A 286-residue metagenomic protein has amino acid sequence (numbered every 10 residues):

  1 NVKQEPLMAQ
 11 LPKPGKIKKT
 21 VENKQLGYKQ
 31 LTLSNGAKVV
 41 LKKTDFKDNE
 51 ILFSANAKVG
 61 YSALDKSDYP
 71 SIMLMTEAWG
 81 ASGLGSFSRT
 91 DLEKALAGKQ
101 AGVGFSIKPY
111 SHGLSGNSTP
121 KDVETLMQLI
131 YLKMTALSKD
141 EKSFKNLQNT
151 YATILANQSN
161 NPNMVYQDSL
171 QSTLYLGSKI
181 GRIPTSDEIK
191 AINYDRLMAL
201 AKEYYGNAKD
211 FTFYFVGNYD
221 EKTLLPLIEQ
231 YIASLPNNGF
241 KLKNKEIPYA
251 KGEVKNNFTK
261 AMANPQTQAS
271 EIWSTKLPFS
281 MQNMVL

Functional and structural regions predicted by a protein language model:
N1, V40, K47-G80, L84-A136 (+5 more regions): M16 family metallopeptidases and their MPP-like homologs
N1-D65, T212-Y214, Y219-A261, Q268 (+1 more regions): Proteolytic maturation boundary segments
S82-G83, M134-S138, L155, T223 (+1 more regions): A generic secondary-structure signal for well-formed alpha-helical elements
